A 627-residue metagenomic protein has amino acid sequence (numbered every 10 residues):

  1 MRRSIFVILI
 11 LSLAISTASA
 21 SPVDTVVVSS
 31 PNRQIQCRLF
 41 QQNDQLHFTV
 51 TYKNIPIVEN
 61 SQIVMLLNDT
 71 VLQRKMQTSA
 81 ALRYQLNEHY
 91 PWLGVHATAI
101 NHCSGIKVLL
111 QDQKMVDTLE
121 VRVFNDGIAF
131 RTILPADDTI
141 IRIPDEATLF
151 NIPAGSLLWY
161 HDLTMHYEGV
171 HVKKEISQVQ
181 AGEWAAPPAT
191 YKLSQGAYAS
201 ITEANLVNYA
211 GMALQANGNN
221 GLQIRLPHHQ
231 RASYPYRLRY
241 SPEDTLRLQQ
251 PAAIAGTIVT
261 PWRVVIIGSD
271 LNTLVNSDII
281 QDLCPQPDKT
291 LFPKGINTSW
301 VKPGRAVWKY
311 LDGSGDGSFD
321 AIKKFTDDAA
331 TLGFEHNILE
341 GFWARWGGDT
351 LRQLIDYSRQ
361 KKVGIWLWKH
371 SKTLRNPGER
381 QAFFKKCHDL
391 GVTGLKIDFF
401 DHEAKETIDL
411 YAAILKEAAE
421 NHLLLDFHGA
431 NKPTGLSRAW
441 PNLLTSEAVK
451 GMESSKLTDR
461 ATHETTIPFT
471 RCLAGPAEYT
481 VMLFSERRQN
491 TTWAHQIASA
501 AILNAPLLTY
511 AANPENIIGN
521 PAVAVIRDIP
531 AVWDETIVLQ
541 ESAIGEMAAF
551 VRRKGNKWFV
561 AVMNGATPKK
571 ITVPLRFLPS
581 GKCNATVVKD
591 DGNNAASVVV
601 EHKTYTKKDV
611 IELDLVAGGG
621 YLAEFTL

Functional and structural regions predicted by a protein language model:
V7-S16: Bacterial N-terminal signal peptides
V23-Q286: N-terminal accessory beta-strand-rich subdomains and adjacent acidic, glycine-rich linkers that precede catalytic cores
V95-I100, V525-F550: Edge strands and adjacent loops of beta-rich recognition modules
A255-D328, L332: An acidic-aromatic substrate-binding cleft motif
F342-T492: Aromatic- and carboxylate-enriched substrate-binding clefts and catalytic-loop regions of carbohydrate-active enzymes
A494, A498-I537: Catalytic cores of secreted or luminal carbohydrate-active enzymes
A543-S580, Y621-L622: Carbohydrate-binding surface patches
K603-L627: C-terminal beta-strand-rich structural cap/linker in extracellular carbohydrate-active enzymes
